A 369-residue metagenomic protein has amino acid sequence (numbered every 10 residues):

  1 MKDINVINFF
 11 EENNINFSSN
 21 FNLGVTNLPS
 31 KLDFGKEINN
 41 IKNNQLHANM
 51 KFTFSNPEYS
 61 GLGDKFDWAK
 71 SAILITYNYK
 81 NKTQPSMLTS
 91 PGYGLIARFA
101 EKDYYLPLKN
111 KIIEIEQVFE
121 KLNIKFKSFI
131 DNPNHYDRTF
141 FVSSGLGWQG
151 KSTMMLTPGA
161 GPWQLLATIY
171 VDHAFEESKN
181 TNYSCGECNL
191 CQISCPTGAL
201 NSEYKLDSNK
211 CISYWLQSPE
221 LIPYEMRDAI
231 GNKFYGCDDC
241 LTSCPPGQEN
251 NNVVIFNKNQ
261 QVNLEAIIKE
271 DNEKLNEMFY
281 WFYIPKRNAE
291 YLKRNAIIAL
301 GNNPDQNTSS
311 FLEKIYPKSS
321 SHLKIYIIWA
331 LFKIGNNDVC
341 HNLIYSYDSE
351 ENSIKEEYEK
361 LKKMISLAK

Functional and structural regions predicted by a protein language model:
M1-S184, D348-S353: Auxiliary alpha/beta "docking" domains used to position bulky ligands
L156-N180, D207-M226, N272-E273: Short, charged low-complexity linear segments at domain edges
L190-S213, E220, I230-N257: Iron-sulfur cluster-binding cysteine motifs and their immediate structural context in ferredoxin-like electron-transfer
E220-Y235, I267-P285, Y326: Short Fe-S-cluster ligation motifs
N251, K286-Y291, Q306, S320-I325 (+1 more regions): Alpha-helix N-cap/helix-start positions at coil->helix boundaries
Q260-E290, R294-K314: Alpha-helical adaptor scaffolds
K274-M278, D305-Y316, N336-D348, K369: Amphipathic alpha-helical scaffolding segments comprising HEAT/armadillo-like alpha-solenoid repeats
K293-N303, K324-I334, E356-A368: Structural detector for internal amphipathic alpha-helices that build alpha-solenoid repeat scaffolds
